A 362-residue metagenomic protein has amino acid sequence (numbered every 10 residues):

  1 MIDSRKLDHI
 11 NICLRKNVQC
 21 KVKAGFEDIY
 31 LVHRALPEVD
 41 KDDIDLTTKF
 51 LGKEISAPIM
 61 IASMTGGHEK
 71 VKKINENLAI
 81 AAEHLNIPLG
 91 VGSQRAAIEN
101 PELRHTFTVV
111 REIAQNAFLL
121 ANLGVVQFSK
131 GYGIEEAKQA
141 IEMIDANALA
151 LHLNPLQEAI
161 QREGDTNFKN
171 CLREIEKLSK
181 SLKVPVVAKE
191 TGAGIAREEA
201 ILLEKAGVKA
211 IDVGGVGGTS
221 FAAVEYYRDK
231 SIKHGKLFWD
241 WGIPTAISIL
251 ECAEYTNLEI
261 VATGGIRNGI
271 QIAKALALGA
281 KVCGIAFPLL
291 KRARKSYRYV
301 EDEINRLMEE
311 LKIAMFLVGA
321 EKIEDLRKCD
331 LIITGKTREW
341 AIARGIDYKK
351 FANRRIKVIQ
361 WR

Functional and structural regions predicted by a protein language model:
M1-L51, I55, G335-R338, I342-W361: An N-cap/entry alpha-helix motif that binds or orients negatively charged groups
D42-L51, N75-I80, L103-R111, E136-A140: Short, charged beta->alpha transition segments
F50-N100: Active-site cofactor/substrate anionic-group-binding motifs, chiefly glycine- and Lys/Arg-rich phosphate-binding loops
K72-K73, P101, G131, Q161-D165 (+1 more regions): Short, solvent-exposed loop/turn segments at secondary-structure boundaries
A79-I80, H84, I113-L119, V126-A262 (+1 more regions): Alpha/beta enzyme core
N86-V125: A gly/proline- and charged-residue-enriched helix-loop-helix capping module
G133-I134, K138, K312-K349: C-terminal domain-closing interface element
E254, I270-A273, A277-D325: Shared catalytic-loop signature of beta/alpha-barrel
